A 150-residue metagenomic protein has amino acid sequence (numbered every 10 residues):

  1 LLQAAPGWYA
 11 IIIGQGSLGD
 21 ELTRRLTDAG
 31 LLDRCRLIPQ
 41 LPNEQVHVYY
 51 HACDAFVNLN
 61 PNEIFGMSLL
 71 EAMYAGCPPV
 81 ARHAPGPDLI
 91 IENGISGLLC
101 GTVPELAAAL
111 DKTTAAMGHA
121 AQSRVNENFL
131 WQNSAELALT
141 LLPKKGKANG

Functional and structural regions predicted by a protein language model:
T23-Q40: Nucleotide-activated donor-binding/catalytic signature segment of Leloir-type glycosyltransferases, i.e., the conserved
Q40-L41, V48-C53: Short alpha-helical donor nucleotide-sugar binding micro-motif in glycosyltransferases
P61: Aromatic "clamp/platform" in nucleotide-sugar-dependent glycosyltransferases that forms part of the donor/acceptor
P78-A81: Short hydrophobic beta-strand element within catalytic cores of glycosyltransferases and related nucleotide-activated
E92-V103, L110-T114: Conserved acidic donor-binding segment of nucleotide-sugar-dependent glycosyltransferases
A115-W131: A short, well-ordered alpha-helix in the C-terminal region of glycosyltransferases
W131-G150: C-terminal alpha-helical cap of glycosyltransferases
